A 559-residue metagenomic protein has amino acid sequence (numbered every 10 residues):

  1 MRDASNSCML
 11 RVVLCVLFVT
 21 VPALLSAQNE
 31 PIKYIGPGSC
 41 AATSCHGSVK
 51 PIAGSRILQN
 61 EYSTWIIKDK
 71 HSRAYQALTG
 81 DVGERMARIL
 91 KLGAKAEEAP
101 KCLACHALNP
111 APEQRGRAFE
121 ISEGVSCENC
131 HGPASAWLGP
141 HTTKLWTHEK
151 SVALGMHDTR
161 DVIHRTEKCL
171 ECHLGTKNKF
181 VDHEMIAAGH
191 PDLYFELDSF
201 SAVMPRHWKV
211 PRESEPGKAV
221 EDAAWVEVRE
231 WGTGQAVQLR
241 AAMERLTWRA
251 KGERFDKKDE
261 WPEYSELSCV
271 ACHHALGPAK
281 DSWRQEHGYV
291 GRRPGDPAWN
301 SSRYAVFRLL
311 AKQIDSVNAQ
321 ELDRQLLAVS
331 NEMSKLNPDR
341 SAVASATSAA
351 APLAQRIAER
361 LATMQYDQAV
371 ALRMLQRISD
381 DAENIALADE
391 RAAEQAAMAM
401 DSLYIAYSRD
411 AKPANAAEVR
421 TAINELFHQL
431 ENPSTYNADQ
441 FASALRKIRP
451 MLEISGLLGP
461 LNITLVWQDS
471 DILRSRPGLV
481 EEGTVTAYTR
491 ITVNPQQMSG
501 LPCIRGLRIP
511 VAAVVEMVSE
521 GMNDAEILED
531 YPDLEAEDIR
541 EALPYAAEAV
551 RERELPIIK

Functional and structural regions predicted by a protein language model:
M1-L14: Bacterial N-terminal signal peptides that target proteins for export
R11-A23: Bacterial N-terminal signal peptides
L25-N29, Y34: Boundary at the C-terminal end of the N-terminal hydrophobic targeting segment
Q28, S48-L90, Q114-V125, P133-Y407: Primarily the internal scaffold of c-type cytochrome electron-transfer domains, especially repeated/multiheme c-type
G38-H46, L103, E128, L170 (+1 more regions): Cys/His/Pro-rich metal-binding microdomains
D380-L387, R391-L479: A cross-kingdom marker for long, charged
V485-A525: A short, structured beta-strand/loop element
R508-K559: Long, charge-rich, low-complexity alpha-helical segments
